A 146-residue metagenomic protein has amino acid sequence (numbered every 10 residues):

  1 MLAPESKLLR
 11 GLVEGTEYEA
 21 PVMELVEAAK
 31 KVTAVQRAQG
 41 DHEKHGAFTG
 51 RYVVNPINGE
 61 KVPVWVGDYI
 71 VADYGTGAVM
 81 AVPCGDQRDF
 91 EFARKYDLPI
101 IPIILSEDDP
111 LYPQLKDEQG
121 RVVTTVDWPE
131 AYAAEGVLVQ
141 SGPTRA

Functional and structural regions predicted by a protein language model:
M1-L105: NTP-handling and nucleic-acid-processing catalytic cores
A78-A146: Residue patterns forming the tRNA-binding/recognition surfaces of aminoacyl-tRNA synthetases and related DALR
